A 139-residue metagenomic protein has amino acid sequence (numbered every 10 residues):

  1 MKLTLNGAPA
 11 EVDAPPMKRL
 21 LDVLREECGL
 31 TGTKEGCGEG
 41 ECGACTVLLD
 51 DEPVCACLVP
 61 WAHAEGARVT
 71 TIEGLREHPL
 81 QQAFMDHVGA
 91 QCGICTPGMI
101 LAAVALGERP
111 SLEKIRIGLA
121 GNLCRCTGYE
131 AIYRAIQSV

Functional and structural regions predicted by a protein language model:
M1-V139: Signature of N-terminal electron-transfer/Fe-S-associated modules in redox systems
